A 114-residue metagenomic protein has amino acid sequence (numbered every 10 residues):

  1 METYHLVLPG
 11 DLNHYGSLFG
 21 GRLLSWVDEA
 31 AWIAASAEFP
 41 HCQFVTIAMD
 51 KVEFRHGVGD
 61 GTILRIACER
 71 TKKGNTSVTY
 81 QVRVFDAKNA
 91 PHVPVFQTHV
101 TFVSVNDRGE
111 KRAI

Functional and structural regions predicted by a protein language model:
M1-A48, V103-I114: Hot-dog-fold acyl-thioester-processing enzymes
M1-T3, G59-D60, T71-I114: HotDog/MaoC-like acyl-thioester-processing domains
V7-D11, M49-H56, D86-K88: Short, well-ordered turn and helix-capping elements at secondary-structure junctions
W32-R65, T71-K73, S77-T79, V93-T98: Hydrophobic beta-strand-centered segment that forms part of the acyl-chain substrate-binding groove
